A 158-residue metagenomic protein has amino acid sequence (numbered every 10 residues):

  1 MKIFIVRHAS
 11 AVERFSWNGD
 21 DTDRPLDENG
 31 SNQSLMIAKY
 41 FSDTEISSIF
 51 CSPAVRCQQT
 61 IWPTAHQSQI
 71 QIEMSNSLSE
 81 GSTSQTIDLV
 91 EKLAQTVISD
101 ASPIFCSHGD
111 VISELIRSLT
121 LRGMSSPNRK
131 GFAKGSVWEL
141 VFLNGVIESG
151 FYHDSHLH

Functional and structural regions predicted by a protein language model:
K2-S84, M124-P127, F132-S136: Active-site-proximal alpha-helix that buttresses catalytic centers in soluble enzyme cores
H8, H108, H158: Histidine-centered active-site/metal-ligand motif
I72, S149-G150: Generic structural signal for residues in well-ordered beta-strands
S77-S79, G145, D154-S155: Residues that form or immediately flank small-molecule/cofactor binding pockets and catalytic motifs
S84-V90: Helix-loop module immediately N-terminal to the HCX5R catalytic loop in PTP-like cysteine phosphatase domains
E91-S149: Active-site-adjacent alpha-helix immediately C-terminal to a catalytic or transition-state-stabilizing loop
G150-H158: Short, solvent-exposed aromatic-acidic interface loops
